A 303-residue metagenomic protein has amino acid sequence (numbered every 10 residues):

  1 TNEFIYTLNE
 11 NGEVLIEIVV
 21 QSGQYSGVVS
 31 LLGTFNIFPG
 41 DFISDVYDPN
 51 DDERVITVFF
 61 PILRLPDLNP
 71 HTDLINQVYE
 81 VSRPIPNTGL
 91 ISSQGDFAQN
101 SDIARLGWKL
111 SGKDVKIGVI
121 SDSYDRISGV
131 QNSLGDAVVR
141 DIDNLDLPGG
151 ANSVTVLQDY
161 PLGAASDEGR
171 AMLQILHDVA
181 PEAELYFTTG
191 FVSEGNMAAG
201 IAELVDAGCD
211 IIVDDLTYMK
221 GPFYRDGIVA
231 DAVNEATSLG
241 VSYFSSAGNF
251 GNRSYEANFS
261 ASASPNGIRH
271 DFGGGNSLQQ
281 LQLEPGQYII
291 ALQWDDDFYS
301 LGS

Functional and structural regions predicted by a protein language model:
T1-S166, A171-D178, E184, D215 (+2 more regions): Autoinhibitory N-terminal propeptides
A164-D178, E182-S303: Substrate-binding/access-modulating region of protease and related hydrolase catalytic domains
